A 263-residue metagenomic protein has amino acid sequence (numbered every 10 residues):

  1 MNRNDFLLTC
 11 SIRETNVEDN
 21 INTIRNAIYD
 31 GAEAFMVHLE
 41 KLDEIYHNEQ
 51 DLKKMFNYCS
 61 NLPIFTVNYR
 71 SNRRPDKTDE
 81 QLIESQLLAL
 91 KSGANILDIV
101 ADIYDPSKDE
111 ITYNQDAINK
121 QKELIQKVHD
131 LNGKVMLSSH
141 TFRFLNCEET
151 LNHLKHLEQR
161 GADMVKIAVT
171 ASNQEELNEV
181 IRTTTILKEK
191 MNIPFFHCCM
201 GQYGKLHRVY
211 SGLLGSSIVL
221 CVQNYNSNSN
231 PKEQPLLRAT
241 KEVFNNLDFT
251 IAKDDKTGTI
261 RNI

Functional and structural regions predicted by a protein language model:
N2-D130, K134-C147: Active-site beta->alpha loop and helix N-cap motifs at the rims of alpha/beta catalytic domains
D102-I263: Catalytic alpha/beta core domains of metabolic enzymes, predominantly
